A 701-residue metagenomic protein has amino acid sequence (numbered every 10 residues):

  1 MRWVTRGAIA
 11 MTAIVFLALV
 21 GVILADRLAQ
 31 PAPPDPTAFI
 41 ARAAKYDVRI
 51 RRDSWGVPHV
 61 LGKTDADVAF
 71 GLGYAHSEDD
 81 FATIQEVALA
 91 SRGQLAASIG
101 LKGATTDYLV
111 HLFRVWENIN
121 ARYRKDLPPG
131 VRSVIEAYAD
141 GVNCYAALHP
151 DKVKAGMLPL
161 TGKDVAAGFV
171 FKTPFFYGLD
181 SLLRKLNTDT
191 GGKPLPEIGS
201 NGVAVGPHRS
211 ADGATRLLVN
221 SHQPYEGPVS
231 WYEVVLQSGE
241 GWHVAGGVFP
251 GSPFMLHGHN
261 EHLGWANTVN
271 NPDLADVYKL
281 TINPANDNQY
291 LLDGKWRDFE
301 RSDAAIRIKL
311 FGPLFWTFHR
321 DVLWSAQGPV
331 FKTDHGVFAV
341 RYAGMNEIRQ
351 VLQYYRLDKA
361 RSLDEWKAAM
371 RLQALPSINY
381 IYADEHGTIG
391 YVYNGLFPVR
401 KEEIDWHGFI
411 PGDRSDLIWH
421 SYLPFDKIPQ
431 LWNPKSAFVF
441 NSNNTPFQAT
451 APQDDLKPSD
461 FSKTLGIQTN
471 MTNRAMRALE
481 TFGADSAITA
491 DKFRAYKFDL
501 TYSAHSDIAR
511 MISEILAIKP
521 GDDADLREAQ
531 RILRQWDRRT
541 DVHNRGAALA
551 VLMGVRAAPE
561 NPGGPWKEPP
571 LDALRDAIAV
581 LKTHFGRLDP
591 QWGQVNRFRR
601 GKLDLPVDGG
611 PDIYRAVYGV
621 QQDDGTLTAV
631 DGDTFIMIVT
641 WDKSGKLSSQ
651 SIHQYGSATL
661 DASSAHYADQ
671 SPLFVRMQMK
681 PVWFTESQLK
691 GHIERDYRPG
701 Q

Functional and structural regions predicted by a protein language model:
M1-E514, D522, E528-R531, Q535-Q701: C-terminal/peripheral segments of proteins
